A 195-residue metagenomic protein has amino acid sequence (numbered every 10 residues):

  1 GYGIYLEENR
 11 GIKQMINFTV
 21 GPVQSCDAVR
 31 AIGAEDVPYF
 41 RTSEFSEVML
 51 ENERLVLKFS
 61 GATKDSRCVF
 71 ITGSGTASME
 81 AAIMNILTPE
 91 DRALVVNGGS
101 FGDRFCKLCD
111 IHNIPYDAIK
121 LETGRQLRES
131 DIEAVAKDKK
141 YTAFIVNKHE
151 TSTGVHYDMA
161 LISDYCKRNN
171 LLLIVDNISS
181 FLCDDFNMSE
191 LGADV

Functional and structural regions predicted by a protein language model:
L6-S43: N-terminal "arm"/small-domain region of PLP-dependent enzymes with the aminotransferase-like
R10, G61-A62, I86, K137: Generic structural signal for beta-strand residues in well-ordered domains
T19, V23, A28, E51 (+1 more regions): Conserved PLP-enzyme active-site core in the AAT-like
G33-A81, S100, R104-D110: Conserved N-terminal alpha-helix of the aminotransferase class I/II PLP-enzyme fold
